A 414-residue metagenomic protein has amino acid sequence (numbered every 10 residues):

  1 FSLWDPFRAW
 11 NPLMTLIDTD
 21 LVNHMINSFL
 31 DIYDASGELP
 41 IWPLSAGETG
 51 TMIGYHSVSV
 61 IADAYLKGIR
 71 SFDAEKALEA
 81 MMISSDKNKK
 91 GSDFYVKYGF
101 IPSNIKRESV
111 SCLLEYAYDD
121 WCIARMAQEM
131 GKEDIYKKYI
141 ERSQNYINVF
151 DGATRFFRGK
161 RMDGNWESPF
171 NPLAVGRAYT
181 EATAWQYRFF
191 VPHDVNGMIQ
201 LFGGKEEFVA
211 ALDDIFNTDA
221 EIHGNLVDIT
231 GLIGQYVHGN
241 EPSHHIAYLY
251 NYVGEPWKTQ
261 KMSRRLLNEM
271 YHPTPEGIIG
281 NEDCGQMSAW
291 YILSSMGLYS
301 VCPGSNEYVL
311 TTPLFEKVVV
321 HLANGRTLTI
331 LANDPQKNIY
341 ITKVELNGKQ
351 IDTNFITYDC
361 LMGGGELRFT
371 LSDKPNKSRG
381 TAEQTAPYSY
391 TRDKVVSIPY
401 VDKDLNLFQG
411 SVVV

Functional and structural regions predicted by a protein language model:
S2-R8, L16, V58, G68-T329 (+3 more regions): Active-site core of glycosidic bond-cleaving carbohydrate-active enzymes
P12: Active-site alpha-helical elements of protease catalytic centers
T19-L44, A220-H223: Active-site-surrounding "flap" and adjacent substrate/cofactor-binding loops of secreted or lumenal enzymes, prototyped
V22-N27, I32, G47-I53, A64 (+1 more regions): Mobile, glycine-rich extracellular loop/lid and propeptide segments that shape or gate substrate/ligand access
A35, A46-G47, G325, R392: Short, intrinsically disordered/low-complexity patches at protein termini and at juxtamembrane boundaries
H272, C302-S305, V309-S411: Beta-rich accessory regions
